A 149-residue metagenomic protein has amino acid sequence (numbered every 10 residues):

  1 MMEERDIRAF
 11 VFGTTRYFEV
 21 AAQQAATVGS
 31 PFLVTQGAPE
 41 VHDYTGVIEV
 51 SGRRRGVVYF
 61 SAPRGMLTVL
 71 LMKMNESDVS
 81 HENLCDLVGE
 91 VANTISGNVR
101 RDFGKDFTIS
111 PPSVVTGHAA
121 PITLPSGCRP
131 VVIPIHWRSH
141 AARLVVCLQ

Functional and structural regions predicted by a protein language model:
M1-Q149: N-terminal auxiliary interaction/assembly segments of multi-subunit proteins
